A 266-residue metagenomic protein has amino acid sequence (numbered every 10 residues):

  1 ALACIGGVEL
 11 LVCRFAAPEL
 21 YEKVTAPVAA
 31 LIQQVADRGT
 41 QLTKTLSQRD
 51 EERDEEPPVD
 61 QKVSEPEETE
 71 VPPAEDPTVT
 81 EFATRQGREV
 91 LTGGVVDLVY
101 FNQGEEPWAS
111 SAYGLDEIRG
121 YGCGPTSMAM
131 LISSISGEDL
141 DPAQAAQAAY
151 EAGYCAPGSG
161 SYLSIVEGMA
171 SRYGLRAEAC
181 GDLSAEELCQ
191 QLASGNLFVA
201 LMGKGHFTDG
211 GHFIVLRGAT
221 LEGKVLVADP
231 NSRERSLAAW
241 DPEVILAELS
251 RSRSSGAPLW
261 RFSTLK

Functional and structural regions predicted by a protein language model:
A1-C155: Active-site-adjacent structural segments surrounding the nucleophilic cysteine of cysteine proteases and isopeptidases
E89, A219-K266: Noncatalytic regulatory segments and standalone regulatory/sensor domains
E105, S127, L131-S136, G153 (+5 more regions): Sec/Tat-exported extracytoplasmic proteins
E106-W108, M130, D139, E151-A156 (+4 more regions): Solvent-exposed loop/turn segments at secondary-structure junctions within structured extracellular/periplasmic domains
G124-I132, P142-A146, L163-A170, A185 (+4 more regions): Extracytoplasmic/secreted envelope proteins and their assembly/folding machinery, especially bacterial periplasmic
L140-P142, A146-L183, A193: Mid-length scaffold segments of soluble, non-membrane domains
G158-S159, L163-S164, F207-H212, S236-L237: Extracytoplasmic/secreted cell-surface and envelope-processing proteins
R176-L226, L246, R261-L265: Active-site-adjacent substructure of cysteine-protease-like catalytic cores
